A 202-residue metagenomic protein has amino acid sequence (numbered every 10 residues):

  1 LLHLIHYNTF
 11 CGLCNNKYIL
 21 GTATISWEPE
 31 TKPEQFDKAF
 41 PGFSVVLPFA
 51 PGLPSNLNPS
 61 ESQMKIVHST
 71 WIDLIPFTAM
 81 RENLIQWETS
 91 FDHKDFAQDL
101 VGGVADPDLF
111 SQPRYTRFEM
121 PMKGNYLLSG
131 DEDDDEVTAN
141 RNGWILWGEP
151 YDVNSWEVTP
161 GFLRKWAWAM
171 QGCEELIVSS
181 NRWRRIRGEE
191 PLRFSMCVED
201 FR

Functional and structural regions predicted by a protein language model:
L1-R202: Transcription factor C-terminal regulatory/effector domains that mediate ligand binding, dimerization, and co-regulator
